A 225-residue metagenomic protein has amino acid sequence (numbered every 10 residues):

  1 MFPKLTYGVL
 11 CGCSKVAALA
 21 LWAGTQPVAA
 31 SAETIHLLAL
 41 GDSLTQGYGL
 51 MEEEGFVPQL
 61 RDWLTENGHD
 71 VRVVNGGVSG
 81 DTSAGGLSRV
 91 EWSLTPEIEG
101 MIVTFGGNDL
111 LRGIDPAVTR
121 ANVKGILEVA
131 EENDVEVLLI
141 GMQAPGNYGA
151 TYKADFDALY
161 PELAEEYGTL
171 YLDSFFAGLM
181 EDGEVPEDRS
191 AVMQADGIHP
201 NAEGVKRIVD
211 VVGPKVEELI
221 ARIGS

Functional and structural regions predicted by a protein language model:
M1-A17: Bacterial N-terminal signal peptides that target proteins for export
P3-K4, D42, E203: Membrane-interface segments of envelope glycosyltransferases acting on lipid-linked substrates or membrane lipids
C11, Y48, G197: Catalytic tyrosine of NAD(P)H-dependent dehydrogenase/reductases that use a Tyr as the general acid/base
T25-P27: N-terminal signal peptide c-region/cleavage motif recognized by signal peptidases
S31-S79, R89-E97: Serine-esterase "nucleophile elbow" of acetyl-processing enzymes
Q59, H69, G85-S225: Alpha-helical cap/lid subdomain in secreted, periplasmic, or secretory-pathway luminal O-acyl-processing enzymes
G80-A84: N-terminal helical cap/lid subdomain that shapes the substrate entry/recognition surface in HAD-like hydrolases
